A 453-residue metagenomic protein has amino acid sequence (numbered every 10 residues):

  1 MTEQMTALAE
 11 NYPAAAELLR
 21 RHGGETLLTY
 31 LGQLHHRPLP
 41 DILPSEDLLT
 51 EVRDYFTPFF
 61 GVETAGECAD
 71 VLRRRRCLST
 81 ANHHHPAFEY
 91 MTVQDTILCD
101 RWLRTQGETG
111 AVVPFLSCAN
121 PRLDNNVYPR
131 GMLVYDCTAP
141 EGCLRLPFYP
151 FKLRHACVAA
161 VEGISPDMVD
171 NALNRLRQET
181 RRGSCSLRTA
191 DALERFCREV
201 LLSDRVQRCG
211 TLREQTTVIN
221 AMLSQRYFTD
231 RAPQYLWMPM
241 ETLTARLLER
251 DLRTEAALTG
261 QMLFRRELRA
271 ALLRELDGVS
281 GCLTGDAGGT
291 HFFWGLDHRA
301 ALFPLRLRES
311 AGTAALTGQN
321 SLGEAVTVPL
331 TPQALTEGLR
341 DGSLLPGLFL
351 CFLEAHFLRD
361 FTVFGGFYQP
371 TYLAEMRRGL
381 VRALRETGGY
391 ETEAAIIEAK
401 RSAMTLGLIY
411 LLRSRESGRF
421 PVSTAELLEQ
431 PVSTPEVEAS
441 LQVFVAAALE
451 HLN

Functional and structural regions predicted by a protein language model:
M1-H83, P233-L236, R401-N453: Non-catalytic terminal extensions that flank enzyme cores
T2-D54, R188, G278-L330: Active-site cores of enzymes that catalyze phosphoryl transfer or operate on phosphate-rich substrates
R76-P86, L202-G210, E354-F364: Glycine- and acidic
M91-G107: Histidine-anchored nucleotide/phosphate-binding helix
R104-L123, G389-Y390: Glycine-rich phosphate/pyrophosphate-binding loops and their adjacent beta-strand/loop elements at enzyme active sites
F115-I219: Internal, well-ordered alpha/beta segment that forms a basic, Gly-enriched binding/recognition surface
R175-V326, L335-D341, P346, R359 (+1 more regions): Aromatic-residue-lined binding/catalytic grooves and analogous aromatic/hydrophobic interfacial grooves in multimeric
P370-L384: Short active-site loop/helix that positions an aromatic residue
